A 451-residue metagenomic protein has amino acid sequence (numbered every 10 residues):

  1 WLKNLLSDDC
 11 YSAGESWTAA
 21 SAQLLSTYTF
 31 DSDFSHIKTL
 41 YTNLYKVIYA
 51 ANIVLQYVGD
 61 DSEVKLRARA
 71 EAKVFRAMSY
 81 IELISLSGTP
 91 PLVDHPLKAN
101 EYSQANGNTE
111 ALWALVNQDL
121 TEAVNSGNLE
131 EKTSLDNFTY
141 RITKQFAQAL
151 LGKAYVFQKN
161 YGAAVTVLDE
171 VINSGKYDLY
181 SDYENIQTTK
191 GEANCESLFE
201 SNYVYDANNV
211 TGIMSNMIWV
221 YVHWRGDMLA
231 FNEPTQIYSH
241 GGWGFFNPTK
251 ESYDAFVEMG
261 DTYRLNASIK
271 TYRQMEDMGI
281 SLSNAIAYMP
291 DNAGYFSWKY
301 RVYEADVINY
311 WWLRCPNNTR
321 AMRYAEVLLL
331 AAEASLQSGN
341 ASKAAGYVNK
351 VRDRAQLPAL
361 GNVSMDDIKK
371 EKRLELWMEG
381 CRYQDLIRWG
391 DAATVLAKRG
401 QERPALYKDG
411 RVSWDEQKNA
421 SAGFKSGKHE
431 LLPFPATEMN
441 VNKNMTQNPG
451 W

Functional and structural regions predicted by a protein language model:
W1-T18, T121-V124, R141-A285, L396-R399: An aromatic- and glycine-enriched ligand-binding surface/loop that stacks and positions planar moieties
C10, E15-S16, L44-Y45, T109 (+6 more regions): Long, intrinsically disordered, low-complexity segments
W17-S87, S103-E110, L120-S134, I308-T319: Conserved, well-structured interaction surfaces
L24-D31, E251-R323: Flexible, polar/acidic helix-loop-strand segments at domain edges
